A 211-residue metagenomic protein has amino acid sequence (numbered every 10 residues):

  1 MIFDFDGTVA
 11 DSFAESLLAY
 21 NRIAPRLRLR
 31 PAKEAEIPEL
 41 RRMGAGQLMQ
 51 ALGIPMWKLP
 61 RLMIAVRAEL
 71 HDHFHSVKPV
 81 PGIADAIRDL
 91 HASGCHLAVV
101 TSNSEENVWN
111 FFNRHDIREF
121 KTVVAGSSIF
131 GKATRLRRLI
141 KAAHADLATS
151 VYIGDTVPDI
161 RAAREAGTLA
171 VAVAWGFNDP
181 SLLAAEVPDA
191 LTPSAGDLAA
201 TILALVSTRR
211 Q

Functional and structural regions predicted by a protein language model:
M1-A84, R88-A92: N-terminal helical cap/lid subdomain that shapes the substrate entry/recognition surface in HAD-like hydrolases
M1-F3, T149, S207-Q211: Non-catalytic pre-domain segments flanking phosphatase-related domains
Y20, I83-F112, A125-I129: Substrate-recognition element of Asp-dependent hydrolases with the DxDx(T/V) motif
E36-I37, R118-F130: A short, structured active-site edge motif that brings together acidic residues
L40, K78-G82, N103-S104, S127 (+3 more regions): Short beta->alpha linker loops
D116-V123, L182-A199: Structural recognition of alpha->loop->beta junctions
A133-I160: Conserved Lys-Pro-Asp/Glu-containing loop-to-beta segment of HAD-superfamily phosphomonoesterases, centered on
V151-L191: Acidic, Mg2+-coordinating phosphoryl-transfer loop and its flanking beta/alpha structural elements, shared across
